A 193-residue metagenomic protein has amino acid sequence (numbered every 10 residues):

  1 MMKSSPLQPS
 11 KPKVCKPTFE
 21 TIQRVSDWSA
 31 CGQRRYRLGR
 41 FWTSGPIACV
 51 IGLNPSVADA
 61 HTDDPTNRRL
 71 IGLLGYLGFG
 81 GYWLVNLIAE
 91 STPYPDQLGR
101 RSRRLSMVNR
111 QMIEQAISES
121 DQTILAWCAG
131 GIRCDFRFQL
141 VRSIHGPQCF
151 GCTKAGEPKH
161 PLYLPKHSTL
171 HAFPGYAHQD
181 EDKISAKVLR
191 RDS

Functional and structural regions predicted by a protein language model:
M1-D64: Active-site and ligand/interface coordination hotspots across diverse enzymes and nucleic-acid-associated assemblies
G32, D64-I71, R103-Q111: Short acidic (Asp/Glu) patches
I47, G80-G81, Q122: Residues at the starts of beta-strands that form the adenosine-phosphate
S56-G78: A short mixed-secondary-structure module that forms the rim of ligand-binding clefts
T62, Y94-R101: Membrane-helix interface/capping segments
G80-D96: Short connector loops at secondary-structure junctions
L98-S193: Glycine/proline-rich loop-helix segments at beta-alpha junctions forming the active-site rim of enzyme cores
